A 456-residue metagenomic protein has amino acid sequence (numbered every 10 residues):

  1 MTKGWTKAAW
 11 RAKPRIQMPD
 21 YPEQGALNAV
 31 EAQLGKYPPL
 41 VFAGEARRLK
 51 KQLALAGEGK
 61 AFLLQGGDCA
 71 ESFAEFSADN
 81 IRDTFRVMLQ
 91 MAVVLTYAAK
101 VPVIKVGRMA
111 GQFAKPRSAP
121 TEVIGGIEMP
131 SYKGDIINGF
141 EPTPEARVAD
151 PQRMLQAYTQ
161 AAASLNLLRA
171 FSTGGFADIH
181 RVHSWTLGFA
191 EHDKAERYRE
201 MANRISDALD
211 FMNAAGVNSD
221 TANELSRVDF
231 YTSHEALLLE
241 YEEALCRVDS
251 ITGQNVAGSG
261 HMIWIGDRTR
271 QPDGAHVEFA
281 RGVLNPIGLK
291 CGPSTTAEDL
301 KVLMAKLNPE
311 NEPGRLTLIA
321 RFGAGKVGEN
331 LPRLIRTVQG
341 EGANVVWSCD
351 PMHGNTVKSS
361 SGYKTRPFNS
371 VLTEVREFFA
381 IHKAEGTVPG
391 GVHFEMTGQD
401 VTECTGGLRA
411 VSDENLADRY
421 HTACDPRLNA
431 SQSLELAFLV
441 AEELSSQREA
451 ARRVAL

Functional and structural regions predicted by a protein language model:
M1-F62: N-terminal basic/disordered segments at the start of proteins
I16-P22, L53-G66, V123-E141: Short, compositionally biased low-complexity segments
R48-K50, D273-H276, L303, P332-L334: Glycine-rich, charged/polar anion/phosphate-binding loops that engage phosphate groups from diverse ligands
L53-A56, V94-T96, F279-A280, I381-A384: A general structural signal for short secondary-structure junctions and capping/turn motifs
L64-C69, V106-M109, C349-M352, E395-T397: Short loop/turn segments at strand-loop or loop-helix junctions that form parts of catalytic or ligand-binding pockets
E71, F76-G323, R366, G391-E395 (+1 more regions): Active-site-facing alpha/beta catalytic cores
L300-L303, L307-P309, R315-W347, H353-T402: Non-transmembrane, aqueous-exposed alpha-helical and coiled segments at domain scale
